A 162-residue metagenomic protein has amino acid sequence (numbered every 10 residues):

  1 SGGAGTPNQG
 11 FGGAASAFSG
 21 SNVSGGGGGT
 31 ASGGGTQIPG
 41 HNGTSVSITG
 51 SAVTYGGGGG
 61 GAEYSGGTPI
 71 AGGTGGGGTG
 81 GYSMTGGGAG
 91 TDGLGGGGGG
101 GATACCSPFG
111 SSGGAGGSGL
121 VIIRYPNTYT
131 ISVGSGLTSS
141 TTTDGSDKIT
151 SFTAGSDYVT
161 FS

Functional and structural regions predicted by a protein language model:
S1-S162: Low-complexity, glycine/proline-biased repetitive segments and flexible coils/loops
